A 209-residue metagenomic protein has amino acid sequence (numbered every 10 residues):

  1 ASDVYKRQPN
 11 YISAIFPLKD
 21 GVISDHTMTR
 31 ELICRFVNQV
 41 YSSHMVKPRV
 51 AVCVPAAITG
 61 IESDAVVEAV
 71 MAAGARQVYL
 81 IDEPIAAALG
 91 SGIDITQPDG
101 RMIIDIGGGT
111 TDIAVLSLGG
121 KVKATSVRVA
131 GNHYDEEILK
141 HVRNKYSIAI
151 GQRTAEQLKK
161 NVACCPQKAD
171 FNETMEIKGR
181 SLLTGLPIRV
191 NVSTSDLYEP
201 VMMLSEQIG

Functional and structural regions predicted by a protein language model:
S2-I106, A114-G209: Nucleotide/phosphate-binding catalytic cleft detector across ATP-hydrolyzing and phosphate-transferring enzymes
G109: Conserved Rossmann-like nucleotide-cofactor binding loop
